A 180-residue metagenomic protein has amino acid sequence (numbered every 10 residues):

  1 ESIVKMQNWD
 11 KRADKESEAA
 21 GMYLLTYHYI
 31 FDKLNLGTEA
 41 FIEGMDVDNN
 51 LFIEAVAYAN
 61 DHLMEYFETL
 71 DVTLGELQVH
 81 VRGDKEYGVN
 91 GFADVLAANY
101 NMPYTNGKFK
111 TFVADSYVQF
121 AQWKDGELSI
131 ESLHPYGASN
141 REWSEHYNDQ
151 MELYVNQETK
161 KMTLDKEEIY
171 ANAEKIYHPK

Functional and structural regions predicted by a protein language model:
E1-K180: Acidic, low-complexity N-terminal propeptides/linkers enriched in Ser/Thr/Asp/Gly that mediate export, maturation
